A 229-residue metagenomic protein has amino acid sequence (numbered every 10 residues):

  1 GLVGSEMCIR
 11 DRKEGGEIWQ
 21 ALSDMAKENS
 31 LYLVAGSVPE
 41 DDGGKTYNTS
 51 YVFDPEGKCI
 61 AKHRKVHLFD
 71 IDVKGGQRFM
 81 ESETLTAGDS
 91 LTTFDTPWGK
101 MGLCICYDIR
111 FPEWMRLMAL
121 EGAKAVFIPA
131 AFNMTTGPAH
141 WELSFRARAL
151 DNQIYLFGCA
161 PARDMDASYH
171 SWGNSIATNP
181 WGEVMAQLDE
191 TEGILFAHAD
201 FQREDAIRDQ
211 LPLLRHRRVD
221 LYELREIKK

Functional and structural regions predicted by a protein language model:
G1-G4, C8-I9: Single conserved hydrophobic/aromatic residue that forms the stacking wall/gate of nucleotide- or nucleobase-binding
R12-V34, K100, C106-L195: CN hydrolase (nitrilase-like) catalytic-core segments centered on the catalytic cysteine and neighboring Lys/Glu
Q20, D24, D41-E121, M134-L143 (+3 more regions): Active-site catalytic loop in hydrolytic enzyme cores
A35-G36, T49-V52, T92-F94, S175-A177 (+1 more regions): Short beta-strand scaffold segments in enzyme catalytic cores
P55-K58, P97, P180-G182, D200-Q202: Short loop segments at secondary-structure junctions
V184, E190-T191, H198-D200, D205-D209: Structured C-terminal cap/extension of enzyme domains
D205-K229: A short C-terminal boundary segment appended to hydrolase-like catalytic domains
